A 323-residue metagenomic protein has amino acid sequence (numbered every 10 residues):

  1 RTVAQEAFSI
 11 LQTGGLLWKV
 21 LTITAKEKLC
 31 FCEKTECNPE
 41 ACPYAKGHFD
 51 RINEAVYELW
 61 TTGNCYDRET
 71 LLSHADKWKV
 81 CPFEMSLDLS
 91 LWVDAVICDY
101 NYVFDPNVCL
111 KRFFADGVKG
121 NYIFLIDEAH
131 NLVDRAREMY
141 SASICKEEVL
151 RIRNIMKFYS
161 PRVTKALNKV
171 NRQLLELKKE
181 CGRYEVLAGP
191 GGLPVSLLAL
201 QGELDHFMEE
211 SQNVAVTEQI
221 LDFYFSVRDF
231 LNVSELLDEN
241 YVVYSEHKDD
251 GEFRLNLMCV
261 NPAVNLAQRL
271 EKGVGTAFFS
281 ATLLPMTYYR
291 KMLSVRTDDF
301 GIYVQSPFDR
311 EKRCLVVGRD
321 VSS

Functional and structural regions predicted by a protein language model:
R1-V96, F104, K165, R172-L175 (+4 more regions): A substrate-engagement module of RecA-like helicase motors
T2, E6, D76-A95, D99-L204 (+1 more regions): Signature of the SF2 helicase/ATPase Hel1-core->accessory helical subdomain module
L11-L16, P39-Y44, A115-V118, S143-C145 (+2 more regions): Short, low-complexity, polar/charged sequence segments that are solvent-exposed and flexible
L17-F31, G120-L132, I144-R151, I302-D309: Conserved beta-strand -> loop -> alpha-helix junction used to position metal-binding or nucleic-acid-contacting
K28-E33, V56-W60, H130-Y140, K157-N168 (+1 more regions): Low-complexity, flexible helical/coil segments
F31, V133, K178, E235-D238: Short amphipathic alpha-helical interaction/hinge segments
E58-Y66, R137-I144, C181-L187, L257-V260 (+1 more regions): Short, exposed beta-strand "edge-strand" segments with a Pro/Gly-rich flavor and a Y/T-containing core
L71-L91, V96, N107-F114, H206-S322: A contiguous, basic/glycine-rich beta-loop/short-helix subdomain that forms a polymer-engagement track
